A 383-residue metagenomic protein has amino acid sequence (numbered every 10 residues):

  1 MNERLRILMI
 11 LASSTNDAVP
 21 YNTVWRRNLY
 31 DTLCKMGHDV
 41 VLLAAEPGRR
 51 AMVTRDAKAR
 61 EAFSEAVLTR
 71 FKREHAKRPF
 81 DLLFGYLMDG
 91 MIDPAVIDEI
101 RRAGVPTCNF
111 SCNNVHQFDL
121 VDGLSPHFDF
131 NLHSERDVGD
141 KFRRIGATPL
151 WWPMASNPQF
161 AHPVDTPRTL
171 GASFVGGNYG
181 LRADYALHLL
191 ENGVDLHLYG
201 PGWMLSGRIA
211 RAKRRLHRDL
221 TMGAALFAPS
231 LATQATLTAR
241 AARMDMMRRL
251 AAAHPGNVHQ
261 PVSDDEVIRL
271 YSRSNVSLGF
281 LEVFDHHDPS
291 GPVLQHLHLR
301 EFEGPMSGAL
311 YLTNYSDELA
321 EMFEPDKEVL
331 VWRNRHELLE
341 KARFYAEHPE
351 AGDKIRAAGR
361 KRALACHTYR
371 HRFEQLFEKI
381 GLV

Functional and structural regions predicted by a protein language model:
M1-P106, F110-N114, F118, D129-F130 (+2 more regions): N-terminal pre-catalytic "stem/leader" segment of glycosyltransferase-like enzymes
N2-R55, L87, P126-L319, P325: Nucleotide-sugar donor-binding catalytic core of glycosyltransferases
M36, E347-E378: A charged, aromatic-enriched C-terminal amphipathic alpha-helix characteristic of glycosyltransferases across folds
V329-R335, Y345-P349: Conserved acidic donor-binding segment of nucleotide-sugar-dependent glycosyltransferases
L338: Catalytic phosphate/metal-binding cores of nucleic-acid and nucleotide-processing enzymes, i.e., regions that mediate
